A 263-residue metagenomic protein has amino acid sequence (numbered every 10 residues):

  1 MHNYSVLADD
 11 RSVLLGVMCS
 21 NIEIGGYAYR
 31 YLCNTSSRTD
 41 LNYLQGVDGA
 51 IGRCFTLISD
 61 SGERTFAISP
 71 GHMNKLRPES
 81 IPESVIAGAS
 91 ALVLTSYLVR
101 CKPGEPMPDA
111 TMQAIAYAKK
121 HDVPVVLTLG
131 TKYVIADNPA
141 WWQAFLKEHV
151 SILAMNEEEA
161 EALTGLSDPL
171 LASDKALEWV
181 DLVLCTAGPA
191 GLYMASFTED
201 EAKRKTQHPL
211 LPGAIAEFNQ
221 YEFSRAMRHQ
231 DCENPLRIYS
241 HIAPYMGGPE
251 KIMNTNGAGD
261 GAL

Functional and structural regions predicted by a protein language model:
N3-P249: Ribokinase/PfkB-type carbohydrate-kinase core domain
E161-A162, I252-L263: Short, small-residue alpha-helix embedded
